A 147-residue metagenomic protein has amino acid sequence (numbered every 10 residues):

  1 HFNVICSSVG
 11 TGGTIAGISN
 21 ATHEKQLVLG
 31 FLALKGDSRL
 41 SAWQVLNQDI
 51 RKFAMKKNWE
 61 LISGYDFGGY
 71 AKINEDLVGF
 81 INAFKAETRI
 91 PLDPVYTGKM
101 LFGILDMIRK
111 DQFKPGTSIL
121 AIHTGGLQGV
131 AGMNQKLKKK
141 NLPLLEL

Functional and structural regions predicted by a protein language model:
H1-F67, I122-L147: Glycine-rich phosphate/pyrophosphate-binding loop at beta-loop-alpha junctions
N3, G116-T117: Nucleotide donor/acceptor-binding cores
I62-P115: Active-site-adjacent helical/loop segments in soluble small-molecule enzymes
K72, T117, L145-L147: Short coil/turn linker and secondary-structure boundary residues
